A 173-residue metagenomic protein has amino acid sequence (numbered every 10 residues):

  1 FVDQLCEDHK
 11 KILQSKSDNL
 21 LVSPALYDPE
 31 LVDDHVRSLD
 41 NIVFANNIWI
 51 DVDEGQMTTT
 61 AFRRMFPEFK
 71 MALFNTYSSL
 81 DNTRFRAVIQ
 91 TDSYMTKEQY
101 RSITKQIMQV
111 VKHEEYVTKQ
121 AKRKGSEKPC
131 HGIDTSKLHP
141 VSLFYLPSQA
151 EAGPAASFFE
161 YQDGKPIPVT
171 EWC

Functional and structural regions predicted by a protein language model:
F1-T83, Q90-S102, Q106: Signature for HUH/AEP ssDNA processing cores
R37-Q56, T91-C173: DNA replication initiation modules
